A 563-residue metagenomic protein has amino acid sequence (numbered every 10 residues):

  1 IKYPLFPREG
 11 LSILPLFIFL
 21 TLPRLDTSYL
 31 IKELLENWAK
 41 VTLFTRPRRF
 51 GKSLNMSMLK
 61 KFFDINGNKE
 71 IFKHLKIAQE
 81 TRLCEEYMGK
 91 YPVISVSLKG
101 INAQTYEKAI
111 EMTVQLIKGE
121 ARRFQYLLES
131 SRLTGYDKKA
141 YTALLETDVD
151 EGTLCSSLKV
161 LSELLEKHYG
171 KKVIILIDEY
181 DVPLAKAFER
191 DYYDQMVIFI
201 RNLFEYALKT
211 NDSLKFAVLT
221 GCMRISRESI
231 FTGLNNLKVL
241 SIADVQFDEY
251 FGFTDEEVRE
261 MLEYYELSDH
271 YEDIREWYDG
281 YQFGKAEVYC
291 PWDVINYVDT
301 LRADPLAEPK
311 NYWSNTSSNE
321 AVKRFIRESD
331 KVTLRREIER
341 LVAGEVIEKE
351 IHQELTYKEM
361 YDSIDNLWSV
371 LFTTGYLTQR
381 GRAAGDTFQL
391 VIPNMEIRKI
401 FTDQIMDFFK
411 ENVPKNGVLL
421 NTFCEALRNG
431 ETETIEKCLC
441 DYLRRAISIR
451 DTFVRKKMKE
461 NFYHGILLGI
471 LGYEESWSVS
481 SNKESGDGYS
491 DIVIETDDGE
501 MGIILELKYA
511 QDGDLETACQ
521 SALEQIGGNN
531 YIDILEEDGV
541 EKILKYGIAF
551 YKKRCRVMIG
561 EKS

Functional and structural regions predicted by a protein language model:
I1-D64, K69-E80, I338: Walker A/P-loop-proximal flanking segment of P-loop NTPase domains
G10-S12, I101-Q104, K108, M112-C155 (+1 more regions): Conserved P-loop NTPase mechanochemical-coupling segment
D26, K32, K61-Y126: P-loop NTPase motor core
A121, S157-H168, Q195-K215, Y531-I534: Substrate-engagement module of ASCE P-loop NTPases
V182, Y192-G233: Sensor-1/coupling segment of RecA-like P-loop NTPase cores
S229-T232, L240-D299, E337: Amphipathic alpha-helical segments of the small helical/lid subdomains adjacent to P-loop NTPase cores
L237, Y289-N530, C555-S563: Extended alpha-helical interface modules used as scaffolds for assembling large macromolecular complexes
I534, D538-S563: Domain-level recognition of nuclease-like catalytic cores that cleave nucleotide substrates
